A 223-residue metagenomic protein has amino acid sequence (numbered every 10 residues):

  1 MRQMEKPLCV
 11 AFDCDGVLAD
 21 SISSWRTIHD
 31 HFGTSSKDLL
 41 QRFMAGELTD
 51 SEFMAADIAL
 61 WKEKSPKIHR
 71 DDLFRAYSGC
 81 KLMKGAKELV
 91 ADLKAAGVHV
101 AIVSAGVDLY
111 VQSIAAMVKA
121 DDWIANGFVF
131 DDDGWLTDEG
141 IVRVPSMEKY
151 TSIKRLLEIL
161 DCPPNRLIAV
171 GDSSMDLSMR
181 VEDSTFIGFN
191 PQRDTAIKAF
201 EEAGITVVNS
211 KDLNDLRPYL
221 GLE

Functional and structural regions predicted by a protein language model:
M1-A59: Active-site neighborhood of HAD-like aspartate-dependent phosphohydrolases
M54-E88: Metal-dependent phosphoesterase signature
R75-K87, V103-A105, I141-M147: Conserved beta-strand/loop elements of the cytosolic catalytic core of P-type E1-E2 ATPases, chiefly in the P-domain
A86-V118, D122-G127: Substrate-recognition element of Asp-dependent hydrolases with the DxDx(T/V) motif
S104-A105, R166-V208: Acidic, Mg2+-coordinating phosphoryl-transfer loop and its flanking beta/alpha structural elements, shared across
Q112-L167: Substrate-recognition "cap/lid" segment bordering the active-site pocket of phosphatases
I124, T206-N214: Short acidic-hydrophobic, aromatic-tinged amphipathic segments that line or gate anion-handling sites
D131-D138, T195-I205, R217-G221: Short, charged, surface-exposed secondary-structure boundary motifs
